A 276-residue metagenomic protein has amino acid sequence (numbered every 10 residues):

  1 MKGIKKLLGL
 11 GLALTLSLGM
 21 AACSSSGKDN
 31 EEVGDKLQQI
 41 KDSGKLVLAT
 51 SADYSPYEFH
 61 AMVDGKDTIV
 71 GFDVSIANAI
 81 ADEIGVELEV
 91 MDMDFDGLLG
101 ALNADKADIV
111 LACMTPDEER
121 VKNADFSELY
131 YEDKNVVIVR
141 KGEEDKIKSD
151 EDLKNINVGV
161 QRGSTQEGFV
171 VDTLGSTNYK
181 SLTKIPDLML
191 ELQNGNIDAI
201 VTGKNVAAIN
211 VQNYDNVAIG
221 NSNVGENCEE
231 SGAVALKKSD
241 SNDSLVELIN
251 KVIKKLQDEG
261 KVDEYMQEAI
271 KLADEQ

Functional and structural regions predicted by a protein language model:
L18-A22: C-terminal motif of bacterial Sec signal peptides marking the signal peptidase cleavage site
S24, V74-E83, S164, S231-A273: Extended ligand-binding regions for polar small-molecule ligands
D29-C113: Extracytoplasmic small-molecule ligand-binding "clamshell" domains of the periplasmic binding protein/Venus flytrap
Q39, R140-N157: Flexible hinge/capping segments at coil-to-helix
G44-T50, D150-G163: Short loop->beta-strand "edge-of-pocket" segments that line small-molecule binding or catalytic clefts across diverse
A79-E83, M91-D92, D96-I109, N123-D125 (+3 more regions): Short helices/loops that flank or line small-molecule/ion binding pockets
G97, M114-K122, F169-D172, Q193-N194 (+1 more regions): A ligand-binding cleft/hinge motif common to bilobed small-molecule-binding domains
E132-V139, A208, Q212-K251, I270-Q276: Periplasmic-binding protein-like
